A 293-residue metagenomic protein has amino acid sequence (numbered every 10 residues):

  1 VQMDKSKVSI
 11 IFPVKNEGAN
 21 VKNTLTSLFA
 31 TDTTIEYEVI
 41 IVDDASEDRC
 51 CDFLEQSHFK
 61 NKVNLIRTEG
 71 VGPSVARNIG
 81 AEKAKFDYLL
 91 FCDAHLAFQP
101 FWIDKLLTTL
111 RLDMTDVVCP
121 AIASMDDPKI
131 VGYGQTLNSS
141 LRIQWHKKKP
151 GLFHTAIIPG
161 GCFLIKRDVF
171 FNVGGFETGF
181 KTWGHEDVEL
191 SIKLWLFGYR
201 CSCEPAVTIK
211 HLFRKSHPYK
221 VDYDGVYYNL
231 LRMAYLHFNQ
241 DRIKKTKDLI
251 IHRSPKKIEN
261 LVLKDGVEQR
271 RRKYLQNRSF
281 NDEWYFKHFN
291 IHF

Functional and structural regions predicted by a protein language model:
T26-E36: Short, acidic, metal-binding catalytic loop of nucleotide-sugar glycosyltransferases
D43-F53, G70: A conserved acidic beta->alpha catalytic loop
T68-A84: Glycine-rich, basic loop-to-helix element that forms the pyrophosphate-binding segment of sugar-nucleotide handling
S74, H146-L164: A recurrent flexible, glycine/aromatic-enriched loop bordering the glycosyltransferase active site that acts as
L89: Short aromatic/hydrophobic "clamp" motif used to bind/position activated sugar donors
D93-A97: The conserved acidic donor/metal-binding loop of glycosyltransferases
F101-L137: Conserved donor NDP-sugar-binding/catalytic core segment of glycosyltransferases
D222-F293: Terminal low-complexity segments of carbohydrate-biosynthetic enzymes
